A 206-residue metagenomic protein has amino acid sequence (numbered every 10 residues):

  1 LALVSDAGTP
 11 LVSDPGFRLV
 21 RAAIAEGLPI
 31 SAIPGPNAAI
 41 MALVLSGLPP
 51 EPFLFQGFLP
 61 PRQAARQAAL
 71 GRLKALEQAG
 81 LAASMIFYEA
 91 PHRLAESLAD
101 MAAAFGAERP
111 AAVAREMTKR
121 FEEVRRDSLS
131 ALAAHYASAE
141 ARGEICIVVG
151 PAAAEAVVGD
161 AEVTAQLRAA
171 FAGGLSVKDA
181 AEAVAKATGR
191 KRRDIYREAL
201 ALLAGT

Functional and structural regions predicted by a protein language model:
L1, P49-F58, A131-R142: A polyampholytic, Gly/Pro-enriched intrinsically disordered region
L1-V12, S84-E89: Acidic beta-strand-to-loop metal/phosphate-binding motif
A2-D6, P52, Q56, A82 (+1 more regions): Short beta-strands and strand-loop turn motifs
S5, A32-G35, F87, V113: General beta-strand structural signal in soluble alpha/beta enzymes
T9-L11, P61-Q63, F121, E155: Short, small-residue-enriched loops and turns at beta-alpha junctions that line or gate enzyme active sites
L11, R18, I40-A42, E96-S97 (+1 more regions): Phosphate- and divalent-cation-binding pockets in alpha/beta enzyme and binding domains that engage nucleotide-derived
R18-E77: Class I SAM-dependent methyltransferase SAM-binding "motif I" and its flanking Rossmann-like core
A79-S84, Y88-T206: A contiguous loop/helix-start segment that scaffolds small-molecule binding in enzyme catalytic cores
